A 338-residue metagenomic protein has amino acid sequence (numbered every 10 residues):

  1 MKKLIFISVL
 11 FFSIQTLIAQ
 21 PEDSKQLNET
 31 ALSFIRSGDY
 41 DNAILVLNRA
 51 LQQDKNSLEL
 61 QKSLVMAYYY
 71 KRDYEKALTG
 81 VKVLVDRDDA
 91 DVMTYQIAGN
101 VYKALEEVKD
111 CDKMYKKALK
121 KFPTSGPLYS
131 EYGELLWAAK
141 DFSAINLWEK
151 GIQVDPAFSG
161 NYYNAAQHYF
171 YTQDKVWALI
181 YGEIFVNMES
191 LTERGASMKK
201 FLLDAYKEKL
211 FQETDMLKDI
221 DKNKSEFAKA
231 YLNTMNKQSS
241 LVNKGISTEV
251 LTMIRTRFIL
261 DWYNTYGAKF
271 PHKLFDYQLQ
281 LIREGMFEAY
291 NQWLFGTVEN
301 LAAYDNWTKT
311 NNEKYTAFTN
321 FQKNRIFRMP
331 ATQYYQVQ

Functional and structural regions predicted by a protein language model:
E22-N56, S63-M66, Y70-D73: Alpha-helical segment of the N-proximal tetratricopeptide repeat
R36-S37, Y70-R72, A104-L105, W137-A139 (+2 more regions): Register position in tetratricopeptide repeats
K55, D89, P123, P156 (+1 more regions): Short coil turns that delineate tetratricopeptide repeat
L60, T94, L128, N161 (+1 more regions): TPR alpha-solenoid repeat register
S63-M66, G80, Q96-I97, E131 (+2 more regions): Canonical tetratricopeptide repeat
A157-Q338: Eukaryotic alpha-helical solenoid repeat scaffolds
